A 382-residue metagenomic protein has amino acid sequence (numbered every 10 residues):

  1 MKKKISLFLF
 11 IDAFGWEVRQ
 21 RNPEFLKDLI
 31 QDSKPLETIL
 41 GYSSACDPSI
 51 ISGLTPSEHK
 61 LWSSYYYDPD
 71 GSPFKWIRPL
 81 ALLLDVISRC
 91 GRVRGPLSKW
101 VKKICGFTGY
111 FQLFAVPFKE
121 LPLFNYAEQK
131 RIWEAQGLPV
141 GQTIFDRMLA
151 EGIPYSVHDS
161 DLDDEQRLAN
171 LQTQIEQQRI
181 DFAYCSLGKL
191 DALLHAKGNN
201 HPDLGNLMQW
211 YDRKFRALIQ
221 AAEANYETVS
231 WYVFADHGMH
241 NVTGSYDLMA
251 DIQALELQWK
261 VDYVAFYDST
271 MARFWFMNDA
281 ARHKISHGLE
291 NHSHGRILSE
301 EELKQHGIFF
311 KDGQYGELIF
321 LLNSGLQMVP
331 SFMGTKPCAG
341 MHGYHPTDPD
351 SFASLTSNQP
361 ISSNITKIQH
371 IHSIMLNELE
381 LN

Functional and structural regions predicted by a protein language model:
L7-I11, W16, W210-A250, M375: Metal-dependent active-site segment of extracytoplasmic phospho-/sulfohydrolases and closely related
F8-F10, F182-S186, Y232-V233, I319 (+1 more regions): Structural motif
W16-R19, E58-K60, D70-S72, D164 (+5 more regions): Short catalytic/ligand-binding loop motif for oxyanion handling, primarily in non-cytosolic enzymes, centered on
R19-Y65: Short, structured active-site-proximal loop/turn typified by the sulfatase FGly-forming signature C/S-X-P-X-R
L29-T38, G152-H158, E256-A265, S293-E301: Short secondary-structure junctions
L54-G198, W210, E290-H294, H372-L381: His/Asp/Glu-rich, glycine-adjacent segments that coordinate divalent cations and/or stabilize oxyanion chemistry on
H237-F276: Acidic/histidine-rich catalytic neighborhood
F266-L381: Active-site neighborhoods of enzymes that stabilize oxyanions during catalysis
